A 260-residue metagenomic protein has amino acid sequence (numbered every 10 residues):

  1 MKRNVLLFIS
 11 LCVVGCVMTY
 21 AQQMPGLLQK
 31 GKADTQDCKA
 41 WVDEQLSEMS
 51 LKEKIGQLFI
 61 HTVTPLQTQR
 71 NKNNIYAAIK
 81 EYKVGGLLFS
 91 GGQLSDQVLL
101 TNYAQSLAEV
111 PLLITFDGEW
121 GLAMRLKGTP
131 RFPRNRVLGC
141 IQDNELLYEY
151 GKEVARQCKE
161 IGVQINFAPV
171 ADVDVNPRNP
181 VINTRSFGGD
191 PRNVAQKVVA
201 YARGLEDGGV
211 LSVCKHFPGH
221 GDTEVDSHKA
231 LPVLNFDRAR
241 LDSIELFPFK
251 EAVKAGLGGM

Functional and structural regions predicted by a protein language model:
M1-G26: Bacterial Sec-dependent N-terminal signal peptides
T19-W41: Mature N-terminal, pre-catalytic/accessory segment of carbohydrate-active enzymes
D34-L66, N71: Mature N-terminal segment immediately following signal peptide/propeptide cleavage in secreted/periplasmic
G56-Q57, K83-G85, E109-L112, V163-Q164 (+2 more regions): Short, well-ordered coil/turn segments that N-cap beta-strands
T64-V194, H216, G221-N235: Enzymes and membrane/adaptor proteins characterized by extended Gly/Ser/Thr/Asp/Glu-rich, aromatic-dotted
K197-A200, G204: Metal-dependent enolase-superfamily TIM-barrel catalytic cores that perform enediolate-based chemistry
G204-V213, S227, R240, I244-G259: Phosphate/pyrophosphate-binding betaalpha-module
